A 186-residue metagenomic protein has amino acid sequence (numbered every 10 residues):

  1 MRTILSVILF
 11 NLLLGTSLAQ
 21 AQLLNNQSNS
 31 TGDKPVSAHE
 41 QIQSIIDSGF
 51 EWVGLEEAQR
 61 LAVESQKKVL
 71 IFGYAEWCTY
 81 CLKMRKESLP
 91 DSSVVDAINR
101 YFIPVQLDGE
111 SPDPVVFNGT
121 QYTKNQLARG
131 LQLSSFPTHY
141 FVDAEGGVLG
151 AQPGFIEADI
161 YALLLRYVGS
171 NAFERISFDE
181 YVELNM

Functional and structural regions predicted by a protein language model:
M1-L5: Positively charged n-region of N-terminal signal peptides that target proteins for export
S6-T16: Bacterial N-terminal signal peptides
L23-Q59: N-terminal "domain-start" segment that seeds a small globular fold
F50-V69, I98: A short beta-strand-turn-helix
W52, V94-Y122: Thiol-based oxidoreductase modules, predominantly thioredoxin-like and allied folds used for disulfide exchange
S65-L82, P104: Short active-site neighborhood of thiol/selenol oxidoreductases, capturing the structured segment around
L82-N99: Typically the conserved alpha-helix immediately C-terminal to a functionally engaged Cys/Sec in thioredoxin-like
E87, Q126-E174: Non-catalytic, surface beta->alpha helical segment in thiol-disulfide oxidoreductase systems
